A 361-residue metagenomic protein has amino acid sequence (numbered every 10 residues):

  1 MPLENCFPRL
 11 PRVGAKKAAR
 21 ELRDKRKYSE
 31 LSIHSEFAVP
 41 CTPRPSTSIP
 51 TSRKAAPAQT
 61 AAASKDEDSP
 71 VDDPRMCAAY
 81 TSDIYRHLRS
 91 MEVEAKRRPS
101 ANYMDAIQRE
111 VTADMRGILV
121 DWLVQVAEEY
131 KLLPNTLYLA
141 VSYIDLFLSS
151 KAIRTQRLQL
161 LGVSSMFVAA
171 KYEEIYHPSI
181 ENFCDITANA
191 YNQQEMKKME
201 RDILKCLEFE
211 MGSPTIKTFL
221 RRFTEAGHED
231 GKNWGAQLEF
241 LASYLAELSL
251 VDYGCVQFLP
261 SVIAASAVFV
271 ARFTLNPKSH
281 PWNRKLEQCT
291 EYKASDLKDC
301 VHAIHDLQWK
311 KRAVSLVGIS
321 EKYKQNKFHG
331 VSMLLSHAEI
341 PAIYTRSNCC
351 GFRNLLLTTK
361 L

Functional and structural regions predicted by a protein language model:
M1-V163, F167-L361: Acidic, serine/threonine-rich low-complexity regulatory regions at protein termini of eukaryotic cell-cycle
